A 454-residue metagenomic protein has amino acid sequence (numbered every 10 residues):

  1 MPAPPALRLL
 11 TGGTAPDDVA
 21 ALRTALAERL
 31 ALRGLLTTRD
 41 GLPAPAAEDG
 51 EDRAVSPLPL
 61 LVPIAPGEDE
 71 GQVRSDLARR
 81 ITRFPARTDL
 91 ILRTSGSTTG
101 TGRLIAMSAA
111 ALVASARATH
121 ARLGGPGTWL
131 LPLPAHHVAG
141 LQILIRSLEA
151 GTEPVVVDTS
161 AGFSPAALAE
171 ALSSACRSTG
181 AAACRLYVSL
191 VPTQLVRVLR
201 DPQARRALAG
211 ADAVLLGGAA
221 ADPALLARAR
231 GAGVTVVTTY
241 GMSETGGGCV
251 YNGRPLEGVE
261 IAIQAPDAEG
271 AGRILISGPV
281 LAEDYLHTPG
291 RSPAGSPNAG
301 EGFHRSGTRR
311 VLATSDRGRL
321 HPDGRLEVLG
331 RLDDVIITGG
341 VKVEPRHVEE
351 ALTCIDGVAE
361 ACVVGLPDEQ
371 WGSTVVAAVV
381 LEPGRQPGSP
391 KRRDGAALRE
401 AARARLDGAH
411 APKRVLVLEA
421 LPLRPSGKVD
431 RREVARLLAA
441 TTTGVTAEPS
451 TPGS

Functional and structural regions predicted by a protein language model:
P2-P63, E70-Q72, V113-L130, F163-A182: Conserved ATP-dependent adenylate/AMP-binding module captured primarily in the ANL superfamily
R74-R93, P126-T128: Conserved pre-ATP/AMP-binding loop-to-beta segment of ANL
R87-R117, G124: Conserved AMP-binding A3 loop
A109-A114, T128-R197, V237: AMP-binding/adenylate-forming
R200-N252, A262: Gly/Ser/Thr-rich phosphate-binding loop
P255, D267-H304, V343: Conserved ATP/PPi-binding loop(s) of AMP-dependent carboxylate-activating enzymes
G278, R310, R317-H410: AMP-binding/adenylate-forming catalytic core of the ANL superfamily
I336, V363-V364, V376-A378, R399-S454: Conserved C-terminal "lid"/linker of ANL adenylate-forming enzymes
